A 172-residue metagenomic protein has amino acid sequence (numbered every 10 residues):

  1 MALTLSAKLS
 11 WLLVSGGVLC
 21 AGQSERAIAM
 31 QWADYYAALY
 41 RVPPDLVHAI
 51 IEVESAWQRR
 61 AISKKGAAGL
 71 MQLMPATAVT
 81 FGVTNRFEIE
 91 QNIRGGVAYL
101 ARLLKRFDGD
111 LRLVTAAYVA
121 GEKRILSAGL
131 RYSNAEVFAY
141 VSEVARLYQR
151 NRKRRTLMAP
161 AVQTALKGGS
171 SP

Functional and structural regions predicted by a protein language model:
M1-A21: Sec-dependent N-terminal signal peptides of Gram-negative exported proteins
G17-P172: Catalytic glycan-binding domains that act on GlcNAc-containing polysaccharides
